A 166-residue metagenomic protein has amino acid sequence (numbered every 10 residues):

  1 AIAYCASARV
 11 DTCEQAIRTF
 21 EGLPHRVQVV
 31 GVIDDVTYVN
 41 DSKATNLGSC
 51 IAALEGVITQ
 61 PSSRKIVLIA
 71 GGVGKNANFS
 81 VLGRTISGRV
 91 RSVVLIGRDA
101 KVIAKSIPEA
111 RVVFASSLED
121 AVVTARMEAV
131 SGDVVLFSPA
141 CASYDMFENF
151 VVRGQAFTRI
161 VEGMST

Functional and structural regions predicted by a protein language model:
A1-R89: Nucleotide phosphate-binding/pyrophosphate-handling subdomain across enzymes that bind or process nucleotide phosphates
D41, L68, V93, F137 (+1 more regions): Residue-level signal for inorganic ion chemistry
T45, G72-K75, D99, A140-Y144: Short glycine-rich anion-binding loops that position phosphate/pyrophosphate groups of nucleotides and phosphorylated
S63-I66, L136-A140: Short beta-strands and strand-loop turn motifs
F79-D133, T166: C-terminal helical cap/extension that packs against the catalytic core of soluble nucleotide-cofactor enzymes
A140-T166: Glycine/aspartate-rich loop-and-adjacent alpha/beta segment that forms the canonical ThDP
